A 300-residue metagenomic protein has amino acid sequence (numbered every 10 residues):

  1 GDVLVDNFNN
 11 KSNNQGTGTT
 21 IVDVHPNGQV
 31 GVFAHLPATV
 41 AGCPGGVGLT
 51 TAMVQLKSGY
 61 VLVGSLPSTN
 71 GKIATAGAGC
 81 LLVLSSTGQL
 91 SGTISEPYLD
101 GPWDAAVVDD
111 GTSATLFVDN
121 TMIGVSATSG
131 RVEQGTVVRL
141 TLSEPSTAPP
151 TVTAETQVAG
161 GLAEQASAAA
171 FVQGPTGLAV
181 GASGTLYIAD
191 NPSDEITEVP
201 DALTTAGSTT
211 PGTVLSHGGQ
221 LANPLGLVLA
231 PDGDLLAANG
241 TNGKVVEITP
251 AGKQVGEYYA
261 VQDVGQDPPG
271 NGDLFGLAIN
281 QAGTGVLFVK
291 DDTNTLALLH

Functional and structural regions predicted by a protein language model:
G1-D2, P37-V61, P67, A76-C80 (+6 more regions): Beta-rich, blade/repeat-based domains predominating in secreted/periplasmic proteins but also intracellular
V5-A34: Beta-propeller domains
F8-N10, S65-S68, A76, D110 (+8 more regions): Short loop/turn segments immediately following the C-termini of beta-strands
T17-V22, G79-L82, E133-V138, D194-E198 (+2 more regions): A short loop-to-beta-strand structural motif that recurs across blades of beta-propeller domains
V24-P26, R139-P150, V199-G207, T249-V255 (+1 more regions): Short loop/turn segments immediately following beta-strands, especially the blade-tip and inter-blade linker loops
Q29-F33, Q89-G92, A154-Q157, T204-A206 (+2 more regions): Predominantly a core beta-strand signature of beta-propeller blades across repeat-based propeller domains
G177-D201: Oxyanion-binding "anion nests"
E195, S216-V261: Loop/turn-rich, solvent-exposed surfaces of beta-rich toroidal or solenoidal domains
